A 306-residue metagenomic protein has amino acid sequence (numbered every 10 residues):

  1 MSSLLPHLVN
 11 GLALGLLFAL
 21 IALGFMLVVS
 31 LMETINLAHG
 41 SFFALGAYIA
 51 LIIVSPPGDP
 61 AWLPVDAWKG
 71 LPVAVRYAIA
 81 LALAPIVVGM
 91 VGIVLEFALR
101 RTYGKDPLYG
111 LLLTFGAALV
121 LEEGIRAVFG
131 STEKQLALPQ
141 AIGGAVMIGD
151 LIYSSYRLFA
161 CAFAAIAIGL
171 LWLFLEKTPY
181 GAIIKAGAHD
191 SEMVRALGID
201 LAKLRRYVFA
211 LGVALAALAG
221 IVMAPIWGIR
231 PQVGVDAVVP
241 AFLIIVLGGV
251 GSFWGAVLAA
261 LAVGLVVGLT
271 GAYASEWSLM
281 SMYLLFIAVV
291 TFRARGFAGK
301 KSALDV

Functional and structural regions predicted by a protein language model:
S2-L17, Y153, F174-P179, R205-L247 (+1 more regions): Inter-helical junctions in multi-pass inner-membrane proteins, predominant in energy-converting antiporter-like
V9, L31-V94: Membrane-embedded helix boundary and interhelical linker motif in transport proteins
F25-A47, K105-G110, Y180-I183, R206-Y207 (+4 more regions): Short, non-helical or kinked segments that cap or interrupt transmembrane helices
S30-A38, I86-E133, F174-P179, V235-V250 (+1 more regions): Short loop segments and helix-boundary regions at transmembrane helix junctions of multi-pass inner-membrane proteins
N36, A262-V306: C-terminal transmembrane helix and the adjacent membrane-cytosol boundary/short C-terminal tail of inner/organellar
L63-A117, G124, L258-V263, V267 (+1 more regions): Alpha-helical transmembrane segments within multi-pass membrane transporters and channels
L71, T102-K177, L204, L269 (+3 more regions): Transmembrane helix-bundle core of multi-pass membrane transporters and related energy-transducing complexes
I152-R230, F253-A259: Helix-loop-helix "hairpin" substructures at the membrane interface of multi-pass membrane proteins
